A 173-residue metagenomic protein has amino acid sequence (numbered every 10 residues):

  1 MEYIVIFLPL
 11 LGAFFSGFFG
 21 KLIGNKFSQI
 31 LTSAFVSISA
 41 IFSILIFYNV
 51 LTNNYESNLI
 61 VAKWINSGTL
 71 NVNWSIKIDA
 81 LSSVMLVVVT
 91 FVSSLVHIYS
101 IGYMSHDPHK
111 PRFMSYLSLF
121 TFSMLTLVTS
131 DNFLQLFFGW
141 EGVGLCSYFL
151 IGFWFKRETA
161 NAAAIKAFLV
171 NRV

Functional and structural regions predicted by a protein language model:
M1-Y3, F15, F19-S115: Transmembrane helix-loop-helix hairpins at membrane boundaries of multipass inner-membrane proteins
I4-G12: The first (N-terminal) embedded transmembrane alpha-helix
F7, V84-L86, F137-F138: Mature extracytoplasmic enzyme cores
P9, L31, D79, N132 (+2 more regions): Divalent metal-coordination and catalytic microenvironments
L11-G12, S39, V89-V96, S118-T121 (+1 more regions): Membrane-embedded alpha-helical core segments of multi-pass
N25, Y116-R172: Alpha-helical multi-pass transmembrane bundles of energy-transducing inner-membrane proteins
